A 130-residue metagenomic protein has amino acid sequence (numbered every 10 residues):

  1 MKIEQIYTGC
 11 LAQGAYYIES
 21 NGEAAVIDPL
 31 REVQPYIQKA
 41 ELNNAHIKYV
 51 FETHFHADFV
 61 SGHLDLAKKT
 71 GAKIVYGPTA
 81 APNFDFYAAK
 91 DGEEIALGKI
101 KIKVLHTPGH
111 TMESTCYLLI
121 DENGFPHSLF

Functional and structural regions predicted by a protein language model:
M1-A45, C116-F130: Conserved beta-strand hairpin/beta-sheet module of binuclear metal-dependent hydrolase folds, prominently
K2-E4, I102-L105: Conserved N-terminal boundary motif of the eukaryotic protein kinase catalytic domain
T8-C10, P108-T111: A short catalytic or substrate-binding loop motif that flags glycine-/basic-rich loops and adjacent residues that bind
I18, D28, H54, L66 (+3 more regions): Divalent metal-coordination and catalytic microenvironments
I27, I47-H56, V75-T79, H106-G109 (+1 more regions): Active-site neighborhood of phospho(di)ester-bond hydrolases with catalytic His/Asp-centered motifs
V33-V75: Active-site metal-binding motif and surrounding structural segment of the metallo-beta-lactamase
H63, A72-I74, T79-P82, Y87-A88 (+2 more regions): Hydrophobic, small-residue-rich alpha-helical packing segments that form membrane-like cores
E93, I100-I102, E113-Y117, H127-S128: Generic beta-strand structural signal
